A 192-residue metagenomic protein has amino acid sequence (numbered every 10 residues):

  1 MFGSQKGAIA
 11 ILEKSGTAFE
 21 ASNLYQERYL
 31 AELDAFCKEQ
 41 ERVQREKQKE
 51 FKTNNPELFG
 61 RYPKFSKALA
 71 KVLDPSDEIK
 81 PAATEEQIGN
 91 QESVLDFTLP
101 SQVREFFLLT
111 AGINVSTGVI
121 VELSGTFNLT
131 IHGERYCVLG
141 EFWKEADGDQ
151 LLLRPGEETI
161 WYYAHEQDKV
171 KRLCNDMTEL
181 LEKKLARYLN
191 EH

Functional and structural regions predicted by a protein language model:
F2-E157, H192: A surface-exposed partner-binding patch
L12-K14, Y163, L173: Compositionally biased, intrinsically disordered low-complexity segments
V138, T159-W161, E179: Generic structural signal for residues positioned in beta-strands
P155-H165: Intrinsically disordered, low-complexity regulatory segments enriched in Ser/Thr/Pro and charged residues
E166-N190: Compact, glycine/acidic-enriched structural inserts
